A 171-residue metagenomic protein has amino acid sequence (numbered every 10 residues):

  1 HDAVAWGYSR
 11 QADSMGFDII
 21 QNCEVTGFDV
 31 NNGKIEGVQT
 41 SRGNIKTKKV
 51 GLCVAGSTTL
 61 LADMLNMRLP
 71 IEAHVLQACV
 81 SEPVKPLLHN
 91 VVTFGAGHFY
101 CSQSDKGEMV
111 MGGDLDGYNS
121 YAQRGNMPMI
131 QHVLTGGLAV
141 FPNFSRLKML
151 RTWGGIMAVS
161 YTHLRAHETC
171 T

Functional and structural regions predicted by a protein language model:
H1-Q11, A55-S57, M129-G136: Mid-domain beta-loop-alpha active-site segment that forms a flexible, acidic cofactor/metal-binding surface
H1-S41: Helical element adjacent to the flavin cofactor pocket in flavoenzyme catalytic cores
N31-G33, H74, F94, S104: A short, compositionally biased micro-patch
N44-L88: Central helical "cap/lid" subdomain
P83-R165: Active-site lid/adjacent beta-loop-alpha segment flanking the redox-cofactor pocket in flavoenzymes
H163, C170-T171: Single conserved hydrophobic/aromatic residue that forms the stacking wall/gate of nucleotide- or nucleobase-binding
